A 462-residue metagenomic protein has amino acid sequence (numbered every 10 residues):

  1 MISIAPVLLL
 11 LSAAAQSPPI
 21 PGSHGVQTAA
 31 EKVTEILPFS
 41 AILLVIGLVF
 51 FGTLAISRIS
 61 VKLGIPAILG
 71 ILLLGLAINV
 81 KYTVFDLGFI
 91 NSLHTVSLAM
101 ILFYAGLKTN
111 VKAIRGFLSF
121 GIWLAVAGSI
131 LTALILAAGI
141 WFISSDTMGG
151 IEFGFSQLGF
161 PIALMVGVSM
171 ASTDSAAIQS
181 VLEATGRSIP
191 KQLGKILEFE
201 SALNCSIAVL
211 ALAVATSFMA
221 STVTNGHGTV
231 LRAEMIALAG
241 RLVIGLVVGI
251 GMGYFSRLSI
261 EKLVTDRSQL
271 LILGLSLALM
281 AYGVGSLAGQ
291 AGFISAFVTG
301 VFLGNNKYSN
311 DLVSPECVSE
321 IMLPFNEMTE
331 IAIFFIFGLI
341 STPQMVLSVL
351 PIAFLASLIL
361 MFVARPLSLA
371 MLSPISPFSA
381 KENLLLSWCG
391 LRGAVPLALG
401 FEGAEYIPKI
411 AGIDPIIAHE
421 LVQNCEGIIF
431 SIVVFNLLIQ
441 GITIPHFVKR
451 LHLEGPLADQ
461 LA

Functional and structural regions predicted by a protein language model:
I2-L461: Transmembrane helical cores of multi-pass secondary ion antiporters/exchangers
